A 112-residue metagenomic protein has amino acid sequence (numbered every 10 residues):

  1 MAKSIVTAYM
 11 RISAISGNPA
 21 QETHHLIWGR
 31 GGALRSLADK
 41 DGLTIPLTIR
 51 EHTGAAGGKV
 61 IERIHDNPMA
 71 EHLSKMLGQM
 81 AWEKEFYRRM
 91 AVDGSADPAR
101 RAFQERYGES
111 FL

Functional and structural regions predicted by a protein language model:
M1-H24, R50: Short cysteine-rich loop/turn motifs with clustered Cys
E22, L43-L47, G78, W82: Amphipathic alpha-helical interface surfaces
L26-I27, G54: Compositionally biased, intrinsically disordered low-complexity segments enriched in polar/proline residues
G29-I45: Short linker/helix segments within small regulatory modules
T44-S74: Short Cys/His-centered divalent metal-binding micro-motifs
M76, M80-L112: Short flanking/linker segments adjacent to small metal-binding domains or redox-active Cys/His motifs
